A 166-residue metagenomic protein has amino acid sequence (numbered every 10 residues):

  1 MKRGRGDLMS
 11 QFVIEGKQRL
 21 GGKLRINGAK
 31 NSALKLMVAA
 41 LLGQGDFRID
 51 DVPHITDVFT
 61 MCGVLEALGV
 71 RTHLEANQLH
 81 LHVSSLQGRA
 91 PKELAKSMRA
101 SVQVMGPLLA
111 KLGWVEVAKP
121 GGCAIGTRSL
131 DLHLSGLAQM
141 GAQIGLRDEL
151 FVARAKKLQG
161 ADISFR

Functional and structural regions predicted by a protein language model:
K2-R166: Structural preference for solvent-exposed beta-strand-turn elements and adjacent flexible terminal/loop segments within
